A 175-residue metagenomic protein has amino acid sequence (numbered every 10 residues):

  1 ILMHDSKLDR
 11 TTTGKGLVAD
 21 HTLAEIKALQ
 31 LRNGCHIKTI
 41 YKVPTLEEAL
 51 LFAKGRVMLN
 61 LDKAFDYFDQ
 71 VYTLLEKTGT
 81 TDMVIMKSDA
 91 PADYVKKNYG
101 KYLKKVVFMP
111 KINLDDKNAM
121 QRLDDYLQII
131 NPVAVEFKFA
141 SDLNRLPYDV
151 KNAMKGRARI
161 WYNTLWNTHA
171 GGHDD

Functional and structural regions predicted by a protein language model:
I1-G55: An active-site metal/cofactor-coordinating segment within enzyme catalytic domains
D5-S6, L29-L31, A64-D66, D89-P91 (+3 more regions): Active-site beta-loop-alpha junctions enriched in small/polar residues
T13-G16, T80-P91: Acidic, His- and aromatic-enriched active-site or binding-groove loops in soluble protein domains that engage sugars
L59-L61, V84-K87, K104-K111, V135-F137 (+1 more regions): Hydrophobic faces of well-ordered beta-strands that scaffold small-molecule active sites in alpha/beta enzyme cores
Y67-D69, A90-K97, D142-A153: Active-site-adjacent beta->alpha loops and helix N-cap segments on the catalytic face of soluble alpha/beta enzymes
Y67-T78, A92-L103, D116-L127: Distinct, well-ordered alpha-helical segments
T78-M86, K101-V106, D125-A134, D174-D175: Structural recognition of alpha->loop->beta junctions
K117-D175: C-terminal active-site rim and adjoining tail of enzyme catalytic domains
